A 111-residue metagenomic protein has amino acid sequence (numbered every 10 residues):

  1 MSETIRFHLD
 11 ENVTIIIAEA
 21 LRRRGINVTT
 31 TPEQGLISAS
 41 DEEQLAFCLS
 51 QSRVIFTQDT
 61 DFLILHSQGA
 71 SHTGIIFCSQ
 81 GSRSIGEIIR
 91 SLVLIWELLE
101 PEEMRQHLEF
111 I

Functional and structural regions predicted by a protein language model:
M1-E11, I15-R24, L36, E42-L45 (+1 more regions): Acidic, PIN/NYN-like endoribonuclease modules and their adjacent C-terminal/linker elements
G25-E33: Short, basic, glycine/proline-bearing loop/turn elements
L49-H66: Acidic, metal-binding active-site segment of PIN/NYN-like and related structure-specific nucleases
